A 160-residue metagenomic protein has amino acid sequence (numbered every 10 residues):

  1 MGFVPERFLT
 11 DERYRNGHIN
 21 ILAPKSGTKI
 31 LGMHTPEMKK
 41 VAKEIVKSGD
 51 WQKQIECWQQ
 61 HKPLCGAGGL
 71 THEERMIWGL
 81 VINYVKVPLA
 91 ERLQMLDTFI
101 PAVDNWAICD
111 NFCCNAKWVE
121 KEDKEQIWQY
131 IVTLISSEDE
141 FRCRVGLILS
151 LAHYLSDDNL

Functional and structural regions predicted by a protein language model:
M1-L160: Alpha-helical scaffold domains
